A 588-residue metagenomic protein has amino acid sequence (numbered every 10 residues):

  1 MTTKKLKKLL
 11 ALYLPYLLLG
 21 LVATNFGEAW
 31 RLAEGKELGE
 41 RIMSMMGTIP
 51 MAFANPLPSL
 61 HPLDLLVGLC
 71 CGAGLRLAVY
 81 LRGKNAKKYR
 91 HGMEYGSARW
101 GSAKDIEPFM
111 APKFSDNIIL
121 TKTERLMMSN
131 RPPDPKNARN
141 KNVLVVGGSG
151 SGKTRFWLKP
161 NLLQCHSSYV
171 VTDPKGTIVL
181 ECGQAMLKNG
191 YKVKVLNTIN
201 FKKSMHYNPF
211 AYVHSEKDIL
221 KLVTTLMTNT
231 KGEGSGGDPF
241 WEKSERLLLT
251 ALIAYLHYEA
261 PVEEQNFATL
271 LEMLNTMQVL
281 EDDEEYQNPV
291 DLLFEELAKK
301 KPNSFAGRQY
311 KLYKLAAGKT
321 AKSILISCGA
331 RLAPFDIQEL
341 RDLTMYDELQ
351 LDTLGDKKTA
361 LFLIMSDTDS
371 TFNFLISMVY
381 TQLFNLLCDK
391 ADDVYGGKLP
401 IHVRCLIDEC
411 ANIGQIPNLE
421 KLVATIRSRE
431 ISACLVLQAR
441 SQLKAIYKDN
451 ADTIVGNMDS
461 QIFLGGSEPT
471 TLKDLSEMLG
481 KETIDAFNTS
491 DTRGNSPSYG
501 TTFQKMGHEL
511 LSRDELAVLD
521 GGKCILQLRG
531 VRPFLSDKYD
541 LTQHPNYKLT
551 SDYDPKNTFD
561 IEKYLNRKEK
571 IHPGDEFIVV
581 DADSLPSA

Functional and structural regions predicted by a protein language model:
M1-S151, R155-L158, K202, K481 (+2 more regions): Basic- and hydrophobic-enriched, low-structure N-terminal and domain-boundary segments that flank ATP-binding catalytic
K4, G72, A78, E242 (+2 more regions): General helical secondary-structure elements
L21-T24, E28, D134-I431, I446 (+3 more regions): P-loop NTPase motor domains
E94-W100, R125, K141-N142, R308 (+5 more regions): General secondary-structure edge motif
F114-L120, F374-Q382, L475: Conserved long hydrophobic alpha-helices within structured protein cores
V423-I525: Conserved ATP-driven motor cores of ASCE-family P-loop NTPases powering translocation/secretion/packaging/pilus
